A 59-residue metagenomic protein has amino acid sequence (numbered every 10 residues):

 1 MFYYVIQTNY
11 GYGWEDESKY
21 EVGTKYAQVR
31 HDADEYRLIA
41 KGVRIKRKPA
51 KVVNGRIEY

Functional and structural regions predicted by a protein language model:
F2-G13, P49-A50: Short beta-strand segments and strand-loop junctions that repeat across beta-rich extracellular domains
Y3-V5, E21, G42: Low-complexity intrinsically disordered segments
Y3-Y4, Y26, Y36: Aromatic side chains
T8-Y10, Y26, R47, Y59: Serine/threonine-rich, low-complexity intrinsically disordered segments
Y10-Y12, V22, K41, N54: Feature targets compositionally biased, intrinsically disordered low-complexity regions with long contiguous runs
G11, D32-E35: Alpha-helical and His/Cys-centered functional microenvironments
G13-R30: A short, exposed loop/beta-hairpin motif centered on an aromatic-Gly-Thr core
D34-Y59: Short, mixed-charge low-complexity intrinsically disordered segments
